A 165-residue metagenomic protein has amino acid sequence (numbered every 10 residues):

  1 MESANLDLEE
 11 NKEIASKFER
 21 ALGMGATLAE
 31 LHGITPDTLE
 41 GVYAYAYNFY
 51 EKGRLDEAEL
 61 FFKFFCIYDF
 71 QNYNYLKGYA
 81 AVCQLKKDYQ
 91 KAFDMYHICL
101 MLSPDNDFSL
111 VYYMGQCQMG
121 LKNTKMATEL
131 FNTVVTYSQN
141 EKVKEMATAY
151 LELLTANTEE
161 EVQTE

Functional and structural regions predicted by a protein language model:
M1-A29, E161-E165: Eukaryotic alpha-helical solenoid repeat scaffolds
G25-G41: TPR-adjacent "capping" and linker segments in tetratricopeptide-repeat scaffold/adaptor proteins
P36-S109: Alpha-helical adaptor scaffolds
Y73, P104-V111, T136-A149: Boundary/linker segments of alpha-helical solenoid repeat arrays
F93-C99, A127-V134, V162-E165: Alpha-helical repeat scaffolds
Q116, A156-T164: Generic C-terminal helix-cap and adjacent flexible tail
M119-K142, T148-T155: TPR/TPR-like (Sel1-like) alpha-helical repeat modules
